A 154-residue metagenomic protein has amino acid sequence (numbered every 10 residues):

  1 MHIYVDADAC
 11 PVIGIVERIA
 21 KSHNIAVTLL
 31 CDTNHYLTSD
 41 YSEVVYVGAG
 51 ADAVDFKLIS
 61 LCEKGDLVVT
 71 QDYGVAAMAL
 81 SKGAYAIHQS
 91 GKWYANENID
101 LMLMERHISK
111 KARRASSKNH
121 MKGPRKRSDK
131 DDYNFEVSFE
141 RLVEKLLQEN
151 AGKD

Functional and structural regions predicted by a protein language model:
H2-D154: Nuclease catalytic cores that cleave nucleic-acid phosphodiester bonds, predominantly acidic two-metal-ion
